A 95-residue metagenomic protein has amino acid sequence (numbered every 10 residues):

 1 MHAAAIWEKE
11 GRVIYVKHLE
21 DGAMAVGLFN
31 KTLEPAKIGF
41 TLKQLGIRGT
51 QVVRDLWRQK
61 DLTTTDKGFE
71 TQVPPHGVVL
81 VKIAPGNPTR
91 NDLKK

Functional and structural regions predicted by a protein language model:
M1-L33, K43, K60, K94: Glycan-recognition and catalytic regions of carbohydrate-active enzymes
A23-A25, P35-K37, G68, V78-L80: Intrinsic-disorder/low-complexity, polar/charged segments enriched in Ser/Thr/Lys/Arg/Asp/Glu/Gln
V26, V53, H76: Hydrophobic, well-ordered secondary-structure elements that form the walls of internal hydrophobic environments
T32-E34, Q44-G46, G77, N87-T89: Residues that cap or initiate secondary-structure elements
P35-R58: Beta-strand-rich binding/interaction modules
T63-K95: C-terminal beta-strand-rich structural cap/linker in extracellular carbohydrate-active enzymes
